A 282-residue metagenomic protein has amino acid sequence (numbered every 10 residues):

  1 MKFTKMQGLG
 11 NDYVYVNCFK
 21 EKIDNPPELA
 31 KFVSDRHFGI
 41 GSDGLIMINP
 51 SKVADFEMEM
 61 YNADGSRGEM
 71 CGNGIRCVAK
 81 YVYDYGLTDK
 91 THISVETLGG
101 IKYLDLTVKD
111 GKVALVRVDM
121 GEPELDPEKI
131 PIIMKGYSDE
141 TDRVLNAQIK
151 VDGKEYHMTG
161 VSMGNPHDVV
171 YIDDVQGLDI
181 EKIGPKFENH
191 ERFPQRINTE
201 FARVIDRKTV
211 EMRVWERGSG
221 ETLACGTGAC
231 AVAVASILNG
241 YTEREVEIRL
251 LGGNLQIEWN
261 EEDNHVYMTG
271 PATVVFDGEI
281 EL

Functional and structural regions predicted by a protein language model:
M1-K112, D168-L282: A glycine-rich beta-to-alpha transition motif near the start of alpha/beta enzyme domains, typified by
M1-K22, V118, G136-Y137, T141-V161: N-terminal, positively charged, Ser/Thr/Ala/Gly-biased leader segments that form transit/presequence-like amphipathic
K90-E140: Hydrophobic alpha-helical segments and helix pairs
E122-E124, M163-H167, A272: Glycine-rich beta-alpha junction loops
I133-L145, P185, N189-F193: Short, conserved active-site entrance elements at the starts or edges of catalytic domains
H157-M158, P166-V169: Selected transmembrane alpha-helices and immediately adjacent juxtamembrane segments of polytopic inner-membrane
G160-M163, M268: Active-site donor-nucleotide binding/catalytic segment of nucleotide-sugar enzymes
